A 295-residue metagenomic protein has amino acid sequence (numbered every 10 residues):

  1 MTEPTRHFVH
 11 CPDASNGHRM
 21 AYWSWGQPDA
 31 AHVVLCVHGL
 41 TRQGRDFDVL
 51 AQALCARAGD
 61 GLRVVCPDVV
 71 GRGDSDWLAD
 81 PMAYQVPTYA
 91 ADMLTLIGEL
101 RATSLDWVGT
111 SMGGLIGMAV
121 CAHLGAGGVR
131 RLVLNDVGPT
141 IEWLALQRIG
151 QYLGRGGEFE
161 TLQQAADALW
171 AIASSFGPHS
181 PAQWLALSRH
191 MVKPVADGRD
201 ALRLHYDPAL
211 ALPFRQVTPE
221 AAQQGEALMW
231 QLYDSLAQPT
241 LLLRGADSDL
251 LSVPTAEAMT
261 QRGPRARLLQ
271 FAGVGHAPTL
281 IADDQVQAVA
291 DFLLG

Functional and structural regions predicted by a protein language model:
M1-L35, A56-L62, R130, D284 (+1 more regions): Alpha/beta-hydrolase fold catalytic core
S24-D76: Conserved HGGG/HGGXW glycine-rich cap/lid loop of the alpha/beta-hydrolase fold
D68-G73, G138, A272-G275: Short beta-to-alpha linker loops that shape the active-site pocket of alpha/beta-hydrolase fold enzymes
T88-L105: Conserved acidic catalytic loop of the alpha/beta-hydrolase fold
T103-W143: Conserved hydrolase catalytic core segment
E160-Q216: Conserved alpha/beta-hydrolase catalytic His-Asp/Glu region
K193-A258: Conserved serine/cysteine hydrolase catalytic core
V274-D283: Catalytic histidine-centered segment of alpha/beta-hydrolase-like enzymes
